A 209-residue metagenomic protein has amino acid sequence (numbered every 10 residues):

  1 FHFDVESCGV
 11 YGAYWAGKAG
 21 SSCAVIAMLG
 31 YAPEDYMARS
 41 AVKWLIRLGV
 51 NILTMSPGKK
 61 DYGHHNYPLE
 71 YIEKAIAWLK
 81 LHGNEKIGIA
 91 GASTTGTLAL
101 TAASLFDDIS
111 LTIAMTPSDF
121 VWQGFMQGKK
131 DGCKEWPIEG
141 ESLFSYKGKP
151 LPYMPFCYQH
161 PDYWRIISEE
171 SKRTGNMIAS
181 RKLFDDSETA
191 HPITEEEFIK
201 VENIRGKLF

Functional and structural regions predicted by a protein language model:
F1-C23: N-terminal cap/lid segment of alpha/beta-hydrolase-fold proteins
S22, L29-E34, S93: Active-site glycine-rich loops that stabilize anionic/oxyanionic intermediates across multiple enzyme folds
V42-Y62: Conserved alpha/beta-hydrolase
S56-G88: Catalytic nucleophile-loop/oxyanion-hole region of alpha/beta-hydrolase and closely related hydrolase-like folds
I89-G91, M115: Short beta-strand immediately N-terminal to the catalytic nucleophile in serine-hydrolase-like folds
G96-D107: Short glycine-enriched nucleophile-adjacent loop and the immediately C-terminal alpha-helix near the catalytic center
A114-N203: Accessory cap/linker subdomain of secreted extracellular hydrolases
G206-F209: Catalytic His-Asp charge-relay segment
